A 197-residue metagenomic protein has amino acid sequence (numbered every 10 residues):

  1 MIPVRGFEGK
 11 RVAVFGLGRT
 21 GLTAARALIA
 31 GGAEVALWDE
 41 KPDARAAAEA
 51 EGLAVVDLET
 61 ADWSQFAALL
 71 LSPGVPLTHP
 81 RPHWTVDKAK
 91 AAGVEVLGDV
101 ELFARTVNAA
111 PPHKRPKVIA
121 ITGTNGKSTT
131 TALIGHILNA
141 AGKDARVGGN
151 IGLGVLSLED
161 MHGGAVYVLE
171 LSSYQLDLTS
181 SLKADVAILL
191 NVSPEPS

Functional and structural regions predicted by a protein language model:
M1-G98, L102: N-terminal leader/targeting and accessory segments in enzymes
S64, P73, L77-S197: Phosphate-binding loop of NTP-binding sites
